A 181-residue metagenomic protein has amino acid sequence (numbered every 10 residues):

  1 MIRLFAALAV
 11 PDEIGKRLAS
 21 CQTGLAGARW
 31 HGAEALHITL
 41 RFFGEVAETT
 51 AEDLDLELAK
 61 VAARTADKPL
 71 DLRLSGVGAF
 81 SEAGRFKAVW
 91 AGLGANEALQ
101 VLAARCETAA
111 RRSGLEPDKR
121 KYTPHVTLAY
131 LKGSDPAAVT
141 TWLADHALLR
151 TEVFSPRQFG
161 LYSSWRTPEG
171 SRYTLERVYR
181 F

Functional and structural regions predicted by a protein language model:
M1-F181: Histidine-dependent nucleotide/RNA phosphoesterase domain, centered on the 2H-phosphoesterase fold with its duplicated
